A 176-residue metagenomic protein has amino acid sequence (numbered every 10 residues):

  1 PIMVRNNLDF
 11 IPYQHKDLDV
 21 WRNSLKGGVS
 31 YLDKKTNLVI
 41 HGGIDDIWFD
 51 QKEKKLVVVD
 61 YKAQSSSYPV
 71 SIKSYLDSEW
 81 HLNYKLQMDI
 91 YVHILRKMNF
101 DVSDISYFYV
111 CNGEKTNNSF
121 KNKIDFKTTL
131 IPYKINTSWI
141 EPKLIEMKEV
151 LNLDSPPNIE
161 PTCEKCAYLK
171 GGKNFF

Functional and structural regions predicted by a protein language model:
P1-D33: A non-catalytic, helix-rich entry segment at domain boundaries
P1-I11, T36-L38, F49-D50, K165-K173: Short secondary-structure boundary segments
N6-F10, K97-S103, M147-N158: Surface-exposed helix-capping loop/turn segments at secondary-structure junctions
I11, H81, I90, E160-E164: Short, structured coil/loop segments at alpha-helix boundaries
I11, Y68, I131, S155-P156 (+1 more regions): Intrinsic-disorder/low-complexity coil detector
G27-P142: Mg2+/Mn2+-dependent nuclease catalytic core
I140, L144-F176: Cysteine-cluster motifs in flexible loop/terminal segments that predominantly coordinate metals
